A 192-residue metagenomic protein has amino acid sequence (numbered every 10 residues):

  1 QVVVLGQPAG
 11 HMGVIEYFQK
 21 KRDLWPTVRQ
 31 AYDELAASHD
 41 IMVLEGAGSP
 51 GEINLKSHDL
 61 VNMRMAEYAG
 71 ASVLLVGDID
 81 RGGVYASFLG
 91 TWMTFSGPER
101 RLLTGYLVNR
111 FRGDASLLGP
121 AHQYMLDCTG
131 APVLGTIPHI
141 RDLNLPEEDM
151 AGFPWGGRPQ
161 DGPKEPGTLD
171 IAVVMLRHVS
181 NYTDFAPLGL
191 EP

Functional and structural regions predicted by a protein language model:
Q1-P192: Flexible phosphate-sensing "switch/lid" loops adjacent to ATP/NTP-binding sites across phosphate-transfer
